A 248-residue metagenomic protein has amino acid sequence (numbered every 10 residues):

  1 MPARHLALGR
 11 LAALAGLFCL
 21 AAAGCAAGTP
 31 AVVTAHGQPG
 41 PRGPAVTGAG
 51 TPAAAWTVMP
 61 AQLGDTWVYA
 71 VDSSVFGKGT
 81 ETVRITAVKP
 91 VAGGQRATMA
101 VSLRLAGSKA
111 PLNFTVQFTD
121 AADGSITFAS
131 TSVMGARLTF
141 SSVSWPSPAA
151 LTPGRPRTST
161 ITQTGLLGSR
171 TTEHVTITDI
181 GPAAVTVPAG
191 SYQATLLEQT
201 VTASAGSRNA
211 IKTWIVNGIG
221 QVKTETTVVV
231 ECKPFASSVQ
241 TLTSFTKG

Functional and structural regions predicted by a protein language model:
P2-A15: Bacterial N-terminal signal peptides that target proteins for export
H5, Q62-L63, S144, A149 (+1 more regions): Solvent-exposed, flexible loop/coil residues
A15, S102-V133: Solvent-exposed, charged interface segments at domain starts and junctions
A21-G24: C-terminal motif of bacterial Sec signal peptides marking the signal peptidase cleavage site
A26-T115, Q163-G248: Acidic, serine/threonine-rich low-complexity disordered tracts
D120-Y192: Solvent-exposed helix/loop surface patches that form functional interfaces
